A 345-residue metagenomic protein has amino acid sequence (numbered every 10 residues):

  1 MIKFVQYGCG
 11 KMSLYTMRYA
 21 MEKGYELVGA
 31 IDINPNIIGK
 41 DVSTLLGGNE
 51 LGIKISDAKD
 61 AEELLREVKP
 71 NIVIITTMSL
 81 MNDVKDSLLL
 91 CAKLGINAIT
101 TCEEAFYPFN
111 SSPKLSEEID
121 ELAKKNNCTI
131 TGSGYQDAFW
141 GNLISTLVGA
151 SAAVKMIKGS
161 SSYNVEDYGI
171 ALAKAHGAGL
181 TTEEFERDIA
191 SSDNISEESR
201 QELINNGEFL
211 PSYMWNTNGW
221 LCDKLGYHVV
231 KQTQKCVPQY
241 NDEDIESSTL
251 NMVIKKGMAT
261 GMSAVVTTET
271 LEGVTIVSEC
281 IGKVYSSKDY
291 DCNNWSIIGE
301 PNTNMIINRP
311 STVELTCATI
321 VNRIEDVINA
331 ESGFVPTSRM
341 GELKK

Functional and structural regions predicted by a protein language model:
M1-K93: N-terminal glycine-/serine-/threonine-rich beta1-alpha1-beta2 phosphate-ribose binding loop of Rossmann-like
Y7, K11, G149-K283, K288 (+3 more regions): Active-site-lining helix/loop region of Rossmann-like oxidoreductase modules
M17-R18, D120, G141-V148, W215-D223 (+2 more regions): Predominant activation on well-ordered alpha-helical scaffold segments within soluble catalytic domains
I33, M78, C102-F106, Y135-Q136 (+1 more regions): Short, ordered loop/turn segments at secondary-structure junctions
V84, E103-C128: Rossmann-fold NAD(P)-binding glycine/threonine-rich loop
N97-I99: A short hydrophobic/small-residue beta-strand
N126-V154, R309, C317: Adenosine-phosphate binding glycine-rich loop
V284-K345: C-terminal helical cap and adjacent loop that interface with cofactors, partners, or active-site loops
